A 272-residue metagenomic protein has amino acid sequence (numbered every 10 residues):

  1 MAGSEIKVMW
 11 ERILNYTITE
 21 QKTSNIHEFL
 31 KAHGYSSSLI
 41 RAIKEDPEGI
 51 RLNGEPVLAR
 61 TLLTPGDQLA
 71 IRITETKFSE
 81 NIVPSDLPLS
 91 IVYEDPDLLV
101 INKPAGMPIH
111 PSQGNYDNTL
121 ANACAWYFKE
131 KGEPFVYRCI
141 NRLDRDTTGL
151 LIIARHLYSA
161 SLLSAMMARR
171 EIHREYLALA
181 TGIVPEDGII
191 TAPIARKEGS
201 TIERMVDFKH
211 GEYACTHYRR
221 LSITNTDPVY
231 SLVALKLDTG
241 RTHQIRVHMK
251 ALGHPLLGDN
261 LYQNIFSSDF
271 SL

Functional and structural regions predicted by a protein language model:
A2-L272: RNA pseudouridine synthases
